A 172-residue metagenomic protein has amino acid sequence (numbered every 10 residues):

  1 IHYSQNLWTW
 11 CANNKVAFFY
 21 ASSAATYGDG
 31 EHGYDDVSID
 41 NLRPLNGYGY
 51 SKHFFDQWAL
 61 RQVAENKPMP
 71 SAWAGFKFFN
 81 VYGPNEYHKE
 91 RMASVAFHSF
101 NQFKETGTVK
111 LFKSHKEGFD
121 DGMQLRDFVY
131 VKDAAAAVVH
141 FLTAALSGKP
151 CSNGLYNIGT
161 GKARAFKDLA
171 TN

Functional and structural regions predicted by a protein language model:
H2-N6, N13, A17, T26-G75 (+3 more regions): Catalytic helix-loop patch of NAD(P)-dependent Rossmann-fold dehydrogenases
S23: Residue(s) in the substrate-gating loop at a strand-loop-helix junction that position the organic substrate next
D35, F112, G159: Residue-level detector of conserved, well-ordered beta-strand and adjacent loop positions that form binding/recognition
R43, M123-R126, G161: Pocket-edge positions in alpha/beta enzyme catalytic cores
Q57-H140: NAD(P)-dependent short-chain dehydrogenase/reductase
H140, A144-N172: Mid/C-terminal beta-alpha module of Rossmann-like enzyme folds, strongest in SDR-family dehydrogenases/epimerases
